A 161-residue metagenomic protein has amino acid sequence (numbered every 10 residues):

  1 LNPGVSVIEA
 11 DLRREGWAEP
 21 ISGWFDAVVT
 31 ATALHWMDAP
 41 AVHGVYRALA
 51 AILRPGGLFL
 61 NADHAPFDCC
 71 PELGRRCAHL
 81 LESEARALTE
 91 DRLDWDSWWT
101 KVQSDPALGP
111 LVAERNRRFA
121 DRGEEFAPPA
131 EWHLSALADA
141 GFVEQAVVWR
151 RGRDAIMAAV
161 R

Functional and structural regions predicted by a protein language model:
N2-E15: Conserved SAM-binding strand-loop segment of SAM-dependent methyltransferases
W17-V28: A short acidic, Gly/Pro-enriched loop at the edge of an enzyme's catalytic core that lines a small-molecule cofactor
V28-V29, L137: Hydrophobic beta-strand segment of the Class I
T32-W36: Short catalytic micro-motifs in class I SAM-dependent methyltransferases
H43-P55: A short glycine-rich, Lys/Arg-flanked "PGG" loop and its adjoining helix->strand segment in the class I
L58-S97: Conserved class I S-adenosyl-L-methionine
E124-A140: Short alpha-helix
A136, A140-R161: Core SAM-dependent methyltransferase catalytic element
